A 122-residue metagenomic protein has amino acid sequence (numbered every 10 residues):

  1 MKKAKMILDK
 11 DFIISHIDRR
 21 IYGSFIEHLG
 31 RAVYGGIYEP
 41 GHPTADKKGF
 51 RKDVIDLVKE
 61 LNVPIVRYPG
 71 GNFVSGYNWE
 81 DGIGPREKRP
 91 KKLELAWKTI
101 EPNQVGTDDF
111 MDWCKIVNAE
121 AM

Functional and structural regions predicted by a protein language model:
M1-M122: Non-catalytic accessory regions flanking glycosidase/transglycosidase catalytic cores in CAZymes
